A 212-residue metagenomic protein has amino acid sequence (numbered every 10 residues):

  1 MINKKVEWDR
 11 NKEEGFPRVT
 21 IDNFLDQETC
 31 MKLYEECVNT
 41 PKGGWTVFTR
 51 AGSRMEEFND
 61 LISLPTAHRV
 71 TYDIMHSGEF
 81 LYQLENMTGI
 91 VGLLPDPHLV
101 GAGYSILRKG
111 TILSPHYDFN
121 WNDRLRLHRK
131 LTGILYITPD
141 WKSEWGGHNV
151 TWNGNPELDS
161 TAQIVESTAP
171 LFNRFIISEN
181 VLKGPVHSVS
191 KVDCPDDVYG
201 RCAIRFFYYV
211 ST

Functional and structural regions predicted by a protein language model:
M1-T88: Non-heme Fe(II)/2-oxoglutarate
T20-I21, T46-V47, L94-L99, G103 (+1 more regions): A structural signal for short, well-ordered beta-strand segments and their strand-loop junctions that often border
N23-F24, V100, Y117, V181: Short, well-ordered beta-to-alpha junction loops that form the rim of enzyme active sites and present histidine/acidic
D26, C30, H68, S77-L81 (+6 more regions): A structural signal for well-ordered alpha-helical scaffolds and beta->alpha junctions
Q27, D60, H76, I106-K109 (+3 more regions): Generic structural "secondary-structure junction" signal
V38, I74-H128, D140, E144: Non-heme Fe(II) oxygenase catalytic core, chiefly the N-lobe of the double-stranded beta-helix
T111, D118-R129, P139-T212: Catalytic core of Fe(II)/2-oxoglutarate
